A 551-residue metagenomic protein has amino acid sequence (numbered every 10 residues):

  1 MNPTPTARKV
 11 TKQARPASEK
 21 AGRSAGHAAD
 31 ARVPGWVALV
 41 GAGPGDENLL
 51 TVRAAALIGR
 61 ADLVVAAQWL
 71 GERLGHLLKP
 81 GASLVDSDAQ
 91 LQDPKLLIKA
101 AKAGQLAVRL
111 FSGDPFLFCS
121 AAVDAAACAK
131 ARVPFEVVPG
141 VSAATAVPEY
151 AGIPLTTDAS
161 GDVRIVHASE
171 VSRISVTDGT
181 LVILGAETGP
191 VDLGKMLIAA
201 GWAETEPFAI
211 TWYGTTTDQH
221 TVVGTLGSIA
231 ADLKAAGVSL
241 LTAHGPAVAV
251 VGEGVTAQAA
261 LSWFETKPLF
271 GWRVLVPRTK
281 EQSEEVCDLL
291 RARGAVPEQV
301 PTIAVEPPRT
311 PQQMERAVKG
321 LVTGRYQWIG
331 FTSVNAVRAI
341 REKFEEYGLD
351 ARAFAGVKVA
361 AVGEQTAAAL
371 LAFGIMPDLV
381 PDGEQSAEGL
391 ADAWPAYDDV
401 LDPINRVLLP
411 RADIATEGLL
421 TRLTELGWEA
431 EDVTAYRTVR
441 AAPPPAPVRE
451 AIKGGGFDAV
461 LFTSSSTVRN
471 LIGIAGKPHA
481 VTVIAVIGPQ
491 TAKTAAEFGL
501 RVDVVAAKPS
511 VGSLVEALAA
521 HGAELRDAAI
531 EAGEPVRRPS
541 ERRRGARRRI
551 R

Functional and structural regions predicted by a protein language model:
M1-V141, T177, P246-A247, G324-A336 (+1 more regions): Class I S-adenosyl-L-methionine
G81, V137-P148, G161-T177, T188 (+2 more regions): Conserved beta-alpha
F116-F135, E149-G152, R341-E345, I472-A475: Short Gly/Thr/Asp-enriched flexible loops that form oxyanion-binding sites at enzyme active sites
D158: Conserved short alpha-helical segments that host acidic/polar catalytic motifs at enzyme active sites
D178-L184: A structural-propensity feature for long, helix-poor, extended segments
T188-G189, G194: Flexible glycine/proline-rich
T205-A209, C287: Flexible, glycine/charged-enriched surface loops at secondary-structure junctions
